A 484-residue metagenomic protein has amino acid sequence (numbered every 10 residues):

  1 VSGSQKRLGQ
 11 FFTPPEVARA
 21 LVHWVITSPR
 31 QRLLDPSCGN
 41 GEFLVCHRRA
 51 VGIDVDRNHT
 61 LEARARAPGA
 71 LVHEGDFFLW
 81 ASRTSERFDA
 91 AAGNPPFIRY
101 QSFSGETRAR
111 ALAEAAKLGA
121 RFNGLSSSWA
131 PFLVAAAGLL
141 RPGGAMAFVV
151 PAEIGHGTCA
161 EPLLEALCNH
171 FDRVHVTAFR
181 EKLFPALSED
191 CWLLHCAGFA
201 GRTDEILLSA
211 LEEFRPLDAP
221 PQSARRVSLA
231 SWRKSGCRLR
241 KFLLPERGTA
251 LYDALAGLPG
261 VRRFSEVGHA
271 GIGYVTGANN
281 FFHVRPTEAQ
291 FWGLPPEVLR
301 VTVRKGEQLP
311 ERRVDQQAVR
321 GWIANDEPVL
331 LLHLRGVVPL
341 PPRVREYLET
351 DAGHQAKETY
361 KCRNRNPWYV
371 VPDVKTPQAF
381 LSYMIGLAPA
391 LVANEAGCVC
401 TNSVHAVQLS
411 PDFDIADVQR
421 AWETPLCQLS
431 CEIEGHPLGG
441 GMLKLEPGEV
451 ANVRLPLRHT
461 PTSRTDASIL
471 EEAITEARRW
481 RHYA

Functional and structural regions predicted by a protein language model:
K6-R7, T13-A20, S37-V45, A50 (+2 more regions): Signature of N6-adenine DNA methyltransferases within the class I
V22-S28: Glycine-rich helix-loop-beta junction characteristic of Rossmann-like nucleotide cofactor-binding loops
P29-S37: Conserved class I S-adenosyl-L-methionine
Q31, D89, Q378: Conserved acidic residues
A63-A65: Conserved SAM-binding loop
G69-F77: Conserved SAM-binding strand-loop segment of SAM-dependent methyltransferases
T249-P461, S468-H482: Polybasic, glycine- and aromatic-enriched phosphate-binding surface used to engage nucleic acids
